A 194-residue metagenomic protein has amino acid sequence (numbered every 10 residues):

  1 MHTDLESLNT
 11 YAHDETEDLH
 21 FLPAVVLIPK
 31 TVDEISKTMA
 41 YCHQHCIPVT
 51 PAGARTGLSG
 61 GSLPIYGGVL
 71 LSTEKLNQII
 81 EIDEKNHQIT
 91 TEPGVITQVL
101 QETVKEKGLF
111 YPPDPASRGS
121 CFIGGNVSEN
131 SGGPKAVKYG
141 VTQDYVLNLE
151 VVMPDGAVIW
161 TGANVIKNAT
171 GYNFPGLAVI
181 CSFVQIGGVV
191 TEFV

Functional and structural regions predicted by a protein language model:
M1-A40, Q44, G57-H87, A116 (+1 more regions): N-terminal flexible segment immediately upstream of the FAD-binding catalytic core in FAD-dependent oxidoreductases
T3-D4, A52, L100, D114: Residue-level detector of family-conserved "landmark" positions at structurally sensitive sites
T31, G53, G125: Conserved phosphate-binding and hydrolysis motifs of nucleotide-dependent enzymes
V49-A54, F110: A short, small-residue-rich loop immediately preceding and capping a beta-strand
G53-T56, I96: Ser/Thr-glycine-rich phosphate-binding loops at phosphate-binding pockets of nucleotides, nucleotide cofactors
Q78-I82, I89-V194: FAD-binding subdomain of flavoenzyme oxidoreductases
